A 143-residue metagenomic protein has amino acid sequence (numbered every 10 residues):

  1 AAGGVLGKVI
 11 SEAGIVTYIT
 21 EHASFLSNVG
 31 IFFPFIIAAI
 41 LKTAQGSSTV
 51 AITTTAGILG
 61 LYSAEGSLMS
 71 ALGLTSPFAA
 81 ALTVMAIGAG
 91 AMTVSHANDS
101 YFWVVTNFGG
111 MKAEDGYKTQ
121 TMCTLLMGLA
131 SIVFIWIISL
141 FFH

Functional and structural regions predicted by a protein language model:
A1-I15, I31: Core transmembrane alpha-helical segments of multi-pass membrane transporters/permeases
G3, L26-S67, I87-G88: Hydrophobic alpha-helical transmembrane segments of multi-pass integral membrane proteins, predominantly secondary
S11-N28, A64-T75: Membrane-interface interhelical connector segments
I19-G30, A81, M85-V94: Structural signature of hydrophobic alpha-helical transmembrane segments
I31-I36, V84, Y117, L125: Hydrophobic alpha-helical transmembrane segments
S76-A80, A113: Alpha-helix N-cap/start motif
A89-H143: Juxtamembrane and boundary regions of transmembrane helices in multi-pass small-molecule transporters and channels
